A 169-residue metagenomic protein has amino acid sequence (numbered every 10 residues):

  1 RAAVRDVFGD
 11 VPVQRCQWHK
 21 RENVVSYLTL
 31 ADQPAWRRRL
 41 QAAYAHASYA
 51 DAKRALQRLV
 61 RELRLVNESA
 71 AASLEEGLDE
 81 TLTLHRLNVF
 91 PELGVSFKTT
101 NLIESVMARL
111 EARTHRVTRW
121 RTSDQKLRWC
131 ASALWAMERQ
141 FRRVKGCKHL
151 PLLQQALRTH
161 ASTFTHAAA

Functional and structural regions predicted by a protein language model:
R1-A2, A72: Alpha-helical elements of the RecA-like P-loop NTPase motor core of helicases
A3-R38: Conserved beta-strand -> loop -> alpha-helix junction used to position metal-binding or nucleic-acid-contacting
A42-A169: Acidic/histidine-rich catalytic cores and adjacent linkers of DNA breakage/strand-transfer/modification proteins
